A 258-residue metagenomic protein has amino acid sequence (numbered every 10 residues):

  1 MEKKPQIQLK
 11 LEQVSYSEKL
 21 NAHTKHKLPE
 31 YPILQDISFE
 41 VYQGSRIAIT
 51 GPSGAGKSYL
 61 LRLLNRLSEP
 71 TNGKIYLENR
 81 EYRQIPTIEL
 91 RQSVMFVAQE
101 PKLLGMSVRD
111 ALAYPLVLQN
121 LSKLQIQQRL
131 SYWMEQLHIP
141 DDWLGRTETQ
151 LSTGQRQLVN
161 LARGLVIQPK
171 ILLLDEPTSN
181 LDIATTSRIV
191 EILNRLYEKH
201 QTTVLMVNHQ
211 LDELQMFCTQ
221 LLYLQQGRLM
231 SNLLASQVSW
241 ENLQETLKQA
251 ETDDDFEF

Functional and structural regions predicted by a protein language model:
N65: Helix-to-loop junction immediately C-terminal to a conserved catalytic motif
G73-E81, L90: Conserved ABC transporter NBD signature motif
Q125-D142: Conserved ABC ATPase "signature" region
T147-L151, Q155: Conserved ABC ATPase signature
L172-E176: Catalytic Walker B motif of ABC-type/P-loop ATPase nucleotide-binding domains
N208-H209: H-loop/switch region of ABC-family ATPase nucleotide-binding domains
R228-E251: Conserved beta-strand-loop-alpha-helix hinge in the C-terminal portion of ABC ATPase nucleotide-binding domains
